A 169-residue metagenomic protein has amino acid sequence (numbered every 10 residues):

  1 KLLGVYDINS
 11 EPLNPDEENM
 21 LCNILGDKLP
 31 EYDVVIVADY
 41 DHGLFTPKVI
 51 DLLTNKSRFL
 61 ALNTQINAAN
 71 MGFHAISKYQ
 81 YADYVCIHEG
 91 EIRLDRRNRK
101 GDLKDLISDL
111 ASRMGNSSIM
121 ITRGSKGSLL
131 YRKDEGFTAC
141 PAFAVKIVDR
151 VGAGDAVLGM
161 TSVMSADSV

Functional and structural regions predicted by a protein language model:
K1-I36, K56: Conserved N-terminal subdomain of the carbohydrate kinase-like
G4-Y6, D33-D39, L62-N63, C86-E89: Short beta-strands and strand-loop turn motifs
I8-E11, N67, E91-R93, V145-K146: A short, flexible beta-alpha/helix-coil linker loop
D16, R96-K100, G152: Short, solvent-exposed loop/turn segments at secondary-structure boundaries
M20, I24-D27, L52, L94 (+2 more regions): Alpha-helical scaffold segments in soluble metabolic enzymes
Y40-L44: Glycine-rich phosphate-binding loops at beta-strand->alpha-helix junctions
P47-F137: Conserved phosphate/ATP/ADP-binding segment of small-molecule kinases
S117, F143-V169: Conserved post-catalytic alpha-helical subdomain immediately downstream of the catalytic base and nucleotide-binding
